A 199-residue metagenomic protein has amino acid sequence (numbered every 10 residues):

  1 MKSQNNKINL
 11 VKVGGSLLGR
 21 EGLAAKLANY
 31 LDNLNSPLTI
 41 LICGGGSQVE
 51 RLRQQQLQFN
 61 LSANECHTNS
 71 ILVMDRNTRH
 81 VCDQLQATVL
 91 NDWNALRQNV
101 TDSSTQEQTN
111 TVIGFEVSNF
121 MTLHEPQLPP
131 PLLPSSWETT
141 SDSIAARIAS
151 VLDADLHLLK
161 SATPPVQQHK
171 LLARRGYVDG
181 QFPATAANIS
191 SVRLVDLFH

Functional and structural regions predicted by a protein language model:
M1-L41: N-terminal glycine-/serine-/threonine-rich phosphate-binding loop
V11, G44, V81, A149 (+1 more regions): Buried hydrophobic positions in well-ordered alpha/beta secondary-structure cores of metabolic enzymes
K12-G14, I42-C43, G114-E116, L159-K160: Short beta-strand segments
G19-E21, Q48-R51, T140-R147: Short glycine/serine/threonine-rich phosphate/pyrophosphate-binding segments that cradle anionic phosphate groups
I40-G44, L194-D196: Short internal beta-strands
Q55-L152, A173: Ligand-binding beta-strand-loop-alpha-helix segment within the catalytic cores of soluble metabolic enzymes
S136-W137, S141-A146, H169-H199: Polyanion-binding loop/helix "lid" in catalytic or ligand-binding cores
L152-Q168: Glycine-rich phosphate/pyrophosphate-binding loops and their adjacent beta-strand/loop elements at enzyme active sites
